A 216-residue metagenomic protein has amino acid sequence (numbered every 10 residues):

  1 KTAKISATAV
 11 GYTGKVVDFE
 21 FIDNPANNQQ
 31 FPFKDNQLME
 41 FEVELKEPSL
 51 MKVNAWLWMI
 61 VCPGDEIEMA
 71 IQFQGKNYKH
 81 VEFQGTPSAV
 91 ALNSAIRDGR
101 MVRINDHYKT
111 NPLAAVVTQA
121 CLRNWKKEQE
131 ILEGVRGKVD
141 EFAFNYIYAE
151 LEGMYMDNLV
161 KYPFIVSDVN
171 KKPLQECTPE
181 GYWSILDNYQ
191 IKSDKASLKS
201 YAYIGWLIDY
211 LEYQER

Functional and structural regions predicted by a protein language model:
K1-E141: A non-transmembrane, solvent-exposed segment enriched in polar/low-complexity residues
D140-A143, I147-E150: Structural signature of alpha-solenoid helical repeat junctions
Y148-R216: Extended amphipathic alpha-helical segments with heptad-repeat/coiled-coil character used for oligomerization, fusion
